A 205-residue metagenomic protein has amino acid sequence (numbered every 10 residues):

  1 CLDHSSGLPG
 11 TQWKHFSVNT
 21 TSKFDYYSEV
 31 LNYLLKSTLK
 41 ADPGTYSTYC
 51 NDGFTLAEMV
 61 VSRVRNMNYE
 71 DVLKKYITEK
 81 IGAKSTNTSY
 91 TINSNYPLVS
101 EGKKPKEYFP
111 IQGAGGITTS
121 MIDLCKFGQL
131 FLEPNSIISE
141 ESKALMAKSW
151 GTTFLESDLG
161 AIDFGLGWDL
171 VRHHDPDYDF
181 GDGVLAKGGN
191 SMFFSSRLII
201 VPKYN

Functional and structural regions predicted by a protein language model:
C1-M192, S196-R197: Short, surface-exposed loop or secondary-structure junction motifs that flank catalytic or metal-binding residues
